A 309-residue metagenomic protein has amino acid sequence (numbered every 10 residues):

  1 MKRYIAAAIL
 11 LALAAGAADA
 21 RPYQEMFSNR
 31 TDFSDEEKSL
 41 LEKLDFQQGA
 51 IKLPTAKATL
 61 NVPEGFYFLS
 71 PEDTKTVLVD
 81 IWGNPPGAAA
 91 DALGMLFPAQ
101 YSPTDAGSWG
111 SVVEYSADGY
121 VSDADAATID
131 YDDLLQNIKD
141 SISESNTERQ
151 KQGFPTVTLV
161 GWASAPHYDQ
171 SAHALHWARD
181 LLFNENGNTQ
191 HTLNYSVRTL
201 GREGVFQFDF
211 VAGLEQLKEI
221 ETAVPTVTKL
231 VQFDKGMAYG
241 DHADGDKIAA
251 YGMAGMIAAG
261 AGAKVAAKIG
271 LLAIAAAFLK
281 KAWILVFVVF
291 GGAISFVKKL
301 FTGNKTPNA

Functional and structural regions predicted by a protein language model:
Y4-L13: Sec-dependent N-terminal signal peptides
A18-A309: N-terminal targeting sequences that direct proteins away from the cytosol to non-cytosolic compartments
